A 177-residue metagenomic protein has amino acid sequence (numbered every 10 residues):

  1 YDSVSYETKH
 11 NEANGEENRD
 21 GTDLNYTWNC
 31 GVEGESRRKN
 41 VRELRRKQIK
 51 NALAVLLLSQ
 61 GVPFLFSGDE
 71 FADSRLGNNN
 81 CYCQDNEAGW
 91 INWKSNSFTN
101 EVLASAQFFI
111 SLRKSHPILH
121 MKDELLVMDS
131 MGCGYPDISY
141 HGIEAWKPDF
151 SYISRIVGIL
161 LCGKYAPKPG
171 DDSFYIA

Functional and structural regions predicted by a protein language model:
Y1-I176: Active-site and adjacent substrate-binding regions of carbohydrate-active enzymes
